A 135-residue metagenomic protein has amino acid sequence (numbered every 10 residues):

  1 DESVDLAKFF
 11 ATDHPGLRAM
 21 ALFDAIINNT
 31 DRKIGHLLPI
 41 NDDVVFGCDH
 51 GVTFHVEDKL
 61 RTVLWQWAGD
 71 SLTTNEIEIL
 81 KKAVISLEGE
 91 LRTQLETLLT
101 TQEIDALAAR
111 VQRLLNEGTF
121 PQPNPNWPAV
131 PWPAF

Functional and structural regions predicted by a protein language model:
D1-F135: Phosphate/dinucleotide-binding and metal-coordinating scaffold of catalytic cores in nucleotide-dependent enzymes
